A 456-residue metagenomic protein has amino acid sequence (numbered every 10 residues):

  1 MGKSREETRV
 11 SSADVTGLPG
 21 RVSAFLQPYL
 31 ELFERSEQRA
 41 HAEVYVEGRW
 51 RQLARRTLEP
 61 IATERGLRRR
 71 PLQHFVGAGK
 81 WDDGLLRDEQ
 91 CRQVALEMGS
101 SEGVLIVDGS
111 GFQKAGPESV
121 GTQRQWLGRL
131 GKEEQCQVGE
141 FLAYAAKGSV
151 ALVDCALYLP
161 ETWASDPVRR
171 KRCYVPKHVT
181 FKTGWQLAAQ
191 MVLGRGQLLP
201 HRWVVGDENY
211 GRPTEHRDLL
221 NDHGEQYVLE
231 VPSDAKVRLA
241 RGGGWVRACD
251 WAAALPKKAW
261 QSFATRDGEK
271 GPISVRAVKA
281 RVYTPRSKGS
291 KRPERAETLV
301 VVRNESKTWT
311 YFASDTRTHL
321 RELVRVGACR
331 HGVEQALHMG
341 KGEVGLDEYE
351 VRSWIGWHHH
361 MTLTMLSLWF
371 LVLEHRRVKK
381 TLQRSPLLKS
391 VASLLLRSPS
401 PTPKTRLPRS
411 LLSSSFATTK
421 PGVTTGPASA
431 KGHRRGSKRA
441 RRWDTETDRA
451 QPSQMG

Functional and structural regions predicted by a protein language model:
M1, Y29, S414, G422: Short, flexible loop motifs at catalytic/binding sites
G2-V205, N209-L229, S233-K236, G242-G243 (+3 more regions): Conserved, well-structured functional cores that handle cations and Mg-NTP chemistry
S23, G148-C173, K177, F181 (+5 more regions): An anionic, glycine-rich sequence signature occurring as long contiguous blocks
E43-Q52, F141, M361-H375, T418: Short, hydrophobic/amphipathic alpha-helical patches that form generic packing surfaces within helical domains
R49, L53, R65, G79 (+4 more regions): Generic structural signal for hydrophobic core residues of well-folded globular domains
V107, G111, Y210, K257 (+2 more regions): Short amphipathic alpha-helical "interface-anchor" segments enriched in bulky aromatics
L346-P408: Basic, amphipathic alpha-helical segments enriched in Lys/Arg and hydrophobic/aromatic residues
